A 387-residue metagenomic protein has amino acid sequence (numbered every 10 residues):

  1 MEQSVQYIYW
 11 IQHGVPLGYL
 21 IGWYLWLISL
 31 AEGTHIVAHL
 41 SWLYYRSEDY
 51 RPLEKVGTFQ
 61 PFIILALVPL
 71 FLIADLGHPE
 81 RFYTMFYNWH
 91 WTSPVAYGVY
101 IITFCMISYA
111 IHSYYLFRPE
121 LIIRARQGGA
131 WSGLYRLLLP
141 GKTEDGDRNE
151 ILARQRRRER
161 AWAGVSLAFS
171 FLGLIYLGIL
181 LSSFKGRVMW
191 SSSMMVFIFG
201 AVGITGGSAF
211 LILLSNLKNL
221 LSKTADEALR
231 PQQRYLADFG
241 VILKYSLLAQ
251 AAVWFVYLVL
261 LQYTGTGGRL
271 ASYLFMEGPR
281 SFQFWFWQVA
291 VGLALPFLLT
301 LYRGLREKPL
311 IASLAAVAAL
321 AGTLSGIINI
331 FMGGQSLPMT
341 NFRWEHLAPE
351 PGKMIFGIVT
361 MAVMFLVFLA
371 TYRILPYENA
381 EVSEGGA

Functional and structural regions predicted by a protein language model:
M1-Q6, P79-T84, Q262-L270, M332-N341: Peri-membrane helix termini and adjoining interfacial loops of integral membrane proteins
M1-Y44, L337, L369, G385-A387: N-terminal signal-anchor module of multipass membrane proteins
Y7-L20, Y87-P94, N149-R157, R187-M194 (+2 more regions): Membrane-interface segments at the starts/ends of alpha-helical transmembrane spans
V15-L25, V95-V99, M195-F197, T266-P296 (+1 more regions): Membrane-interface transmembrane-helix boundary segments in multi-pass integral membrane proteins
L25-L27, S47, S108-K308, L314-A315 (+2 more regions): Long, contiguous internal "core" modules enriched in hydrophobic/ aromatic residues
L27-S108, Y114: Membrane helical hairpin/interfacial module
L65-A74, E144-D147, I151, G326-M339: Hydrophobic alpha-helical transmembrane segments of integral membrane proteins
L310-A387: TerminUS-proximal long segments
